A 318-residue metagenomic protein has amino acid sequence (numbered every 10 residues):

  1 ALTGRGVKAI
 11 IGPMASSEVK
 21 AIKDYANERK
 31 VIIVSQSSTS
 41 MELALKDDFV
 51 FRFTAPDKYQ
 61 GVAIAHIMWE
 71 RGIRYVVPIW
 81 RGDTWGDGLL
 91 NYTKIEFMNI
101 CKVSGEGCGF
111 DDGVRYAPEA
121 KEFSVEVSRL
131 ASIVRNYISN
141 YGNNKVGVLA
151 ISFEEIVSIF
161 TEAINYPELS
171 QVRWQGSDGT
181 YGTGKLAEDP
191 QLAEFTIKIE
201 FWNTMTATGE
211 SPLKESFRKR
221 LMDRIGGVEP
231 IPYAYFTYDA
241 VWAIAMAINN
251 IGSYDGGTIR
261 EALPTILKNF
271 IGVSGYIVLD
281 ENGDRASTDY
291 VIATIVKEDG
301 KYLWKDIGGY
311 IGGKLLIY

Functional and structural regions predicted by a protein language model:
L2-M14, V34-Q36, V77-W80, I138-I159 (+2 more regions): Periplasmic-binding protein-like
T3-K8, K23-V31, H66-R74, K94-K102 (+6 more regions): Sec-exported extracytoplasmic/periplasmic mature domains
V7-G12, D48-A55, V77-D83, R115-A117 (+3 more regions): Second-shell loop/turn segments in exported
I11, K20-E42: Short beta-strand-centered segments that line the small-molecule binding cleft or hinge of alpha/beta clamshell
E18-K20, G61, I156-F160, G182-L186: Short, well-ordered alpha-helical microsegments
S40-E42, D47-N165, A207-P212, S216: Extracellular/periplasmic Venus flytrap/periplasmic-binding protein
F160-Y238, N249, I295-V296, W304-I317: Extracellular/periplasmic periplasmic-binding protein-like sensory domains
R220-A234, A245-D306: Segments of small-molecule ligand-sensing domains
